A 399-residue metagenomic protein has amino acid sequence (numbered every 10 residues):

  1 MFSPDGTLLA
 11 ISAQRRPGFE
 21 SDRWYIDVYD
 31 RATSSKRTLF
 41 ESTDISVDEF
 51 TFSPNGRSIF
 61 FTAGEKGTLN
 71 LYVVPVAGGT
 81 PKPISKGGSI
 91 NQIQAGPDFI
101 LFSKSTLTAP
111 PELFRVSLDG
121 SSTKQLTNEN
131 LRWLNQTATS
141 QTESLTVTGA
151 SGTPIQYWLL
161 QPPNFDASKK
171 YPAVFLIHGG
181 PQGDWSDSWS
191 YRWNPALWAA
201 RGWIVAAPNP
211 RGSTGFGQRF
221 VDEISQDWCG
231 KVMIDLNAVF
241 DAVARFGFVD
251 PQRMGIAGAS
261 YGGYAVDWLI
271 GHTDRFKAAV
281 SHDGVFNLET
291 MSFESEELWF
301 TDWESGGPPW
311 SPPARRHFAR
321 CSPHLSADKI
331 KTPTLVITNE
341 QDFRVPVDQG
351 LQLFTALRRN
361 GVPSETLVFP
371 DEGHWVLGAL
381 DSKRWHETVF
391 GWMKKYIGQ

Functional and structural regions predicted by a protein language model:
M1-L8, F50-S58, I93-F99, G149: Blade-terminus and WD-like Trp-Asp/Gly-His loop motifs, strongest in beta-propeller folds
L8, S12-D27, T38-D48, R57 (+4 more regions): A flexible loop/linker signature enriched in serine peptidases of the S9 family
D30-S34, P75-G79, S117-S121: Short loop/turn segments that connect beta-strands within beta-propeller blades
P81-D166, S186, W193, L197-A200 (+2 more regions): Non-catalytic accessory segments flanking enzyme active sites
Q161, K169-G179: Short beta-strand element of the alpha/beta-hydrolase
P181-G183, V205: Serine-hydrolase catalytic-loop signature spanning alpha/beta hydrolases and amidase-signature enzymes
N194, A199-R201, A207-Q399: Active-site-proximal cap/loop segments of hydrolase catalytic domains
